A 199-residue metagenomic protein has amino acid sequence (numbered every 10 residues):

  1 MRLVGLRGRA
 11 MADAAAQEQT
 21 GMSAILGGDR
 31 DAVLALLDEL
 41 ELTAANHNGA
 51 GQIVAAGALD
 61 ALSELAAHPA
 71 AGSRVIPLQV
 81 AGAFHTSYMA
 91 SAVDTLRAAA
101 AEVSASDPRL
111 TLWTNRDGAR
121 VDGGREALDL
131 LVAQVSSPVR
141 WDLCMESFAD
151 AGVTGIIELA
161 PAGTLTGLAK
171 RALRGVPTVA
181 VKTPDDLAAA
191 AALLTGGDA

Functional and structural regions predicted by a protein language model:
M1-P138: Alpha/beta catalytic cores of group-transfer enzymes, especially the acyltransferase/condensing modules of polyketide
E102-A199: Acyltransferase/transacylase module recognition
